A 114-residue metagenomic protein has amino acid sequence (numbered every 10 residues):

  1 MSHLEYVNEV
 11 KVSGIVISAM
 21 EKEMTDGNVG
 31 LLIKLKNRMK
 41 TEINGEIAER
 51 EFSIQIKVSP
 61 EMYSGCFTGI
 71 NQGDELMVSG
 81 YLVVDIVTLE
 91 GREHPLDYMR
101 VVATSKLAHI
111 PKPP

Functional and structural regions predicted by a protein language model:
M1-P114: Single-stranded nucleic acid-binding surfaces, predominantly the OB-fold ssDNA-binding core
